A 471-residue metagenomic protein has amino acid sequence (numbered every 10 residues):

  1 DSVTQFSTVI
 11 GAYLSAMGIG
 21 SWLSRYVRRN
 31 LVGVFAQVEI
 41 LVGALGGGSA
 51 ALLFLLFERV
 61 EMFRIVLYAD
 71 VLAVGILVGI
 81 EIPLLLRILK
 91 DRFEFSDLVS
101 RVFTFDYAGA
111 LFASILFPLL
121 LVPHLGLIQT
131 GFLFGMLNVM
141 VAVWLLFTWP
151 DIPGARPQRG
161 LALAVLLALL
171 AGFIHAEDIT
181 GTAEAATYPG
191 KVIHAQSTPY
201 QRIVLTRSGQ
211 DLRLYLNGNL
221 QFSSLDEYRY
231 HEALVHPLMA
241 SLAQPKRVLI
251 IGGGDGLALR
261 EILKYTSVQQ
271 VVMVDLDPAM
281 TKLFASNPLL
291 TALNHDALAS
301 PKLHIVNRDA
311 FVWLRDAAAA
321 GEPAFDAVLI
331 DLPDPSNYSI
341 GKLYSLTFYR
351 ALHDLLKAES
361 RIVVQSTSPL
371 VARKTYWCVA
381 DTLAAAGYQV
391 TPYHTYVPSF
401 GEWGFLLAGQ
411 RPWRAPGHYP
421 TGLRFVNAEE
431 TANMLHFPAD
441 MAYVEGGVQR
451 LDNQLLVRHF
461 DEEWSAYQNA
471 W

Functional and structural regions predicted by a protein language model:
D1-L290, H295-P398, W403-P412, Q468-W471: Alpha-helical transmembrane segments of multi-pass membrane proteins
R411-W471: SAM/dcSAM-binding transferase cores
